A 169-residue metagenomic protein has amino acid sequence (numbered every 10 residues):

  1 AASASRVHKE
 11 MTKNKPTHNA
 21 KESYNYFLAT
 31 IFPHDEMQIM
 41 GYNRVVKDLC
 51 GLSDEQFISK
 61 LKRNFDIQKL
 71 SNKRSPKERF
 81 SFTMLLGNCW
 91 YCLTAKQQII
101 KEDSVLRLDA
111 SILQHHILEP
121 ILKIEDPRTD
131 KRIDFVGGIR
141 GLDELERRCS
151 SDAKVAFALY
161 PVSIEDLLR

Functional and structural regions predicted by a protein language model:
A2-R169: Surface-exposed, charge/polar-rich loops and edge strands
